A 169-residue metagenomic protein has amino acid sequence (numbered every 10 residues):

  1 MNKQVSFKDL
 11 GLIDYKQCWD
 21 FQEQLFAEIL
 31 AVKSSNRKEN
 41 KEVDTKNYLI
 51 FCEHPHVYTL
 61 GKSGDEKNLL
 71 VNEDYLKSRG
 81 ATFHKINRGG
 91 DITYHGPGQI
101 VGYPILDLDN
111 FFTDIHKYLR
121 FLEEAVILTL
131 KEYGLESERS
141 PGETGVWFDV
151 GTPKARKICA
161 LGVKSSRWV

Functional and structural regions predicted by a protein language model:
M1-A155: N-terminal lobe of the biotin/lipoate ligase/transferase fold
R156-V169: Catalytic cores of processing enzymes, dominated by hydrolases/peptidases, characterized by acidic/His-rich
